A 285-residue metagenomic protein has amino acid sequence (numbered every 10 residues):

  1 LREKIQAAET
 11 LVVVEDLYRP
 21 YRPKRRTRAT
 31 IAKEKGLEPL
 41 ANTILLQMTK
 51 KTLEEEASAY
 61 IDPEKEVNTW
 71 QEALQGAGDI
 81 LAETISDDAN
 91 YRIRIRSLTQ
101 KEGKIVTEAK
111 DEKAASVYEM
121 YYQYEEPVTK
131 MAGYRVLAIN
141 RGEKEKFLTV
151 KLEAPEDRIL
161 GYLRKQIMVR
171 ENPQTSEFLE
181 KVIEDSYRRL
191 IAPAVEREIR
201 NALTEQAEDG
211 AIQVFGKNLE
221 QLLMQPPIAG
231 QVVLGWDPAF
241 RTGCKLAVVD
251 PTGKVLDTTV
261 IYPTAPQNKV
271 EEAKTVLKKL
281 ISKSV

Functional and structural regions predicted by a protein language model:
L1-G235, R241-V285: Duplex nucleic acid-engaging cores and interfaces of nucleic-acid transaction enzymes
